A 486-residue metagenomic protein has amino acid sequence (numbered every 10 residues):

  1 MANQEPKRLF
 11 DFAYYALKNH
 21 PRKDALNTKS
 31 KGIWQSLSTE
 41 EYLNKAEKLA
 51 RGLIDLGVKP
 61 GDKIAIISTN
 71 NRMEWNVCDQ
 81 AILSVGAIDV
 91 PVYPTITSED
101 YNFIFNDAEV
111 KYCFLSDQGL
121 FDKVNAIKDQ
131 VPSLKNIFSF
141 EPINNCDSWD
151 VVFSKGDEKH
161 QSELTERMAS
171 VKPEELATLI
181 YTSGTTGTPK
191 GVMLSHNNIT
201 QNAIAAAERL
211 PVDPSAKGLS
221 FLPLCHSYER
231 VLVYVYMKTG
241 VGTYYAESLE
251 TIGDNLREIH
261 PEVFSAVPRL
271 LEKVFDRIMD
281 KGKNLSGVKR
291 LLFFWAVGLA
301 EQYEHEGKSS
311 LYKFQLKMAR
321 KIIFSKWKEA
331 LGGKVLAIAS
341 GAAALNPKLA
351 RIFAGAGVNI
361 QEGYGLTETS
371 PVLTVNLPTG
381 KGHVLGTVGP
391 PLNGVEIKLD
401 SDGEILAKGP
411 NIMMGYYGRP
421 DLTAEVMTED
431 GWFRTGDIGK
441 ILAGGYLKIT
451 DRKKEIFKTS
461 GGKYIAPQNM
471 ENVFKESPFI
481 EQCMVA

Functional and structural regions predicted by a protein language model:
P21-D24, S139, D157-Y181, T188 (+1 more regions): Conserved pre-ATP/AMP-binding loop-to-beta segment of ANL
A25-Q80, T97-N102, S148-D157, L194-H196: Conserved AMP-binding/adenylate-forming core of the ANL superfamily
S36-E40, A177-A203: Conserved AMP-binding A3 loop
L43-K48, P173, V192-D213, S325: Conserved structural elements of the adenylate-forming
L56, P391-T459, E476: Conserved ATP-binding/catalytic segment of the ANL
P94-A126, N202-L219, L249-V263, A330: Conserved ATP-dependent adenylate/AMP-binding module captured primarily in the ANL superfamily
G119-P173, I278-K326: ANL superfamily adenylate-forming
T200-K217, L224-F324, K334: Conserved AMP-binding/adenylation subdomain of ANL enzymes
